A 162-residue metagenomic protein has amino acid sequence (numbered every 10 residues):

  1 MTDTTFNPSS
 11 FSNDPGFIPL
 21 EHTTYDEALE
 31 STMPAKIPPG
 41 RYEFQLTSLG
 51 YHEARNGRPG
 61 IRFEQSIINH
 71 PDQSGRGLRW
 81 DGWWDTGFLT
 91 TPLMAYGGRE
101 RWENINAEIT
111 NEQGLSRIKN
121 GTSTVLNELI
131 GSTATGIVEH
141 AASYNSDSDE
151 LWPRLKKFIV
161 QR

Functional and structural regions predicted by a protein language model:
M1-R162: Short beta-rich binding modules
